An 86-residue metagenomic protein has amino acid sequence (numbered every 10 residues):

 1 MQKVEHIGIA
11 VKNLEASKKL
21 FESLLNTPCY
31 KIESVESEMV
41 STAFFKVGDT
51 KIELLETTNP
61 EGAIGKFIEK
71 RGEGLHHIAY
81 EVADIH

Functional and structural regions predicted by a protein language model:
Q2, I9-K51, T58, D84-H86: Core segments of cupin and vicinal oxygen chelate
K3-H6, H77: Residues at the N-termini of beta-strands
G8-I9, I64-F67: Short, recurring structural edge motifs at helix starts
S41, A63-I64: Glycine-rich, flexible loop/turn motifs
L54-G62, K70-G72: Conserved secondary-structure micro-motifs at functional edges
K66-H86: Short, solvent-exposed interaction modules
